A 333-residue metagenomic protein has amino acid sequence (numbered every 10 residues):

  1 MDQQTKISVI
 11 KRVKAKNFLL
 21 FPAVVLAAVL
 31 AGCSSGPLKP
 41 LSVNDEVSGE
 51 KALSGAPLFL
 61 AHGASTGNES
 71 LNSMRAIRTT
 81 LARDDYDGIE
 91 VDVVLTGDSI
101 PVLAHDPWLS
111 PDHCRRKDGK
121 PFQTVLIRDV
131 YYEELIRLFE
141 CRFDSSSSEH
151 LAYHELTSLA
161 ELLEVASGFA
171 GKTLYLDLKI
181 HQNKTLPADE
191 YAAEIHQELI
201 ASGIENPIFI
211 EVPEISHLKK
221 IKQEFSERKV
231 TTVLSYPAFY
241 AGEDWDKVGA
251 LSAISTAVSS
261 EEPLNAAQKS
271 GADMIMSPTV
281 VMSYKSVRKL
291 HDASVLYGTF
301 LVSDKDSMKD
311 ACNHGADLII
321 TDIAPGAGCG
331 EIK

Functional and structural regions predicted by a protein language model:
M1-A15: N-terminal secretory signal peptides that target proteins for export/translocation
Q4-T5, A23, L38-L41: Generic low-complexity segments that are intrinsically disordered, proline-rich and/or Lys/Arg-biased
K6, G32-C33: Intrinsically disordered, low-complexity segments
A15-N17, G63: Hydrophobic alpha-helical segments, especially transmembrane helices and their immediate juxtamembrane helical caps
F21-A31: Bacterial N-terminal signal peptides
C33-K333: Phosphate-group recognition and catalysis centered on beta-loop-alpha active-site segments
